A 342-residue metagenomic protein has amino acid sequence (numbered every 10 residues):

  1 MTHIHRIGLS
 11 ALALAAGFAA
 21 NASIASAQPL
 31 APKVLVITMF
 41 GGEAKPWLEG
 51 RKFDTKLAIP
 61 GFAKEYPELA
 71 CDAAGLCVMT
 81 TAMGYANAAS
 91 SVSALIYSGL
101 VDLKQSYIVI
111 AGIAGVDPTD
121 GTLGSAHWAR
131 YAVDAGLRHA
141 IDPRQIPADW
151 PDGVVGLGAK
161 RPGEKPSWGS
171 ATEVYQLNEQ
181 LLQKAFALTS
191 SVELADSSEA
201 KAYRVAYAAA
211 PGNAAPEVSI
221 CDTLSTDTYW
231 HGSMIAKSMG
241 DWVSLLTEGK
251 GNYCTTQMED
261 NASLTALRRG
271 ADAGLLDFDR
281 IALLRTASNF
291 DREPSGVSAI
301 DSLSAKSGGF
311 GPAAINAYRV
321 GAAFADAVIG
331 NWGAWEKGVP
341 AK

Functional and structural regions predicted by a protein language model:
M1-A11: Bacterial N-terminal signal peptides that target proteins for export
S10-A15, G124: Compositionally biased amphipathic helical and low-complexity segments enriched in hydrophobic
A11, I24-A27: Compositionally biased regions
A16-A25: C-terminal segment of classical bacterial N-terminal signal peptides
A27-K342: Accessory terminal and edge-of-domain segments that mediate assembly/interaction and cofactor placement around
